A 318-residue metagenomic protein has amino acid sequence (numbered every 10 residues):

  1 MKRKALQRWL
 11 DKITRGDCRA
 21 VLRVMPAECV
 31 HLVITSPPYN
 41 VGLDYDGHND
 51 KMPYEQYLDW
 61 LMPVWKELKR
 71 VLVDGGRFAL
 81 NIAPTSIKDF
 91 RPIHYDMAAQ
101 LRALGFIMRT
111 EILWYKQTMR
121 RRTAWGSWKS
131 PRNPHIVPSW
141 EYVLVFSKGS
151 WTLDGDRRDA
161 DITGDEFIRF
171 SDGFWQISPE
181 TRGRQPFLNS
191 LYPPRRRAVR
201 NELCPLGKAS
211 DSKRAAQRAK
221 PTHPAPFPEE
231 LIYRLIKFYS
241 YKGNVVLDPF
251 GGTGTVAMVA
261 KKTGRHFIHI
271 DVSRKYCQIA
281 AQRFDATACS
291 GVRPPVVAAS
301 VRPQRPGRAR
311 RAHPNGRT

Functional and structural regions predicted by a protein language model:
M1-W9: Blade/loop signatures of beta-propeller domains
R8-T14, M25-A27, H31-T35, L43-D44 (+1 more regions): Class I S-adenosyl-L-methionine
C18, L61, W65, H94: Aromatic/hydrophobic pocket-lining residues that form the small-molecule binding cavity in soluble enzyme cores
R19-V24: Short loop/turn elements that flank and shape the SAM/SAH-binding pocket of Class I
P38-W60, S86-K88, K213: Mobile active-site "lid"/loop adjacent to the S-adenosyl-L-methionine
L58-D74: A short glycine-rich, Lys/Arg-flanked "PGG" loop and its adjoining helix->strand segment in the class I
G75-I82: Conserved beta-strand signature within the Rossmann-like core of class I S-adenosyl-L-methionine
A83-T85, S178: Short strand-loop junctions, especially beta-strand C-caps/beta-turns that link beta-sheets to coils or alpha-helices
